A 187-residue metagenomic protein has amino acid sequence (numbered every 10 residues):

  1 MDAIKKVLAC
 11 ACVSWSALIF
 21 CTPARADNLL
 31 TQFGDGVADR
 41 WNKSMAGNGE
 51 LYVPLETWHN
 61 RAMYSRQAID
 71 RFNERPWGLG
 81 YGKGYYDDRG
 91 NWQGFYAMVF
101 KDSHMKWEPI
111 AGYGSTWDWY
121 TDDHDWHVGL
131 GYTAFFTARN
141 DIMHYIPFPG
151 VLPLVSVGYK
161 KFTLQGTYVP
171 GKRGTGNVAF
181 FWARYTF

Functional and structural regions predicted by a protein language model:
M1-W41, M45: Cleavable N-terminal export/targeting peptides
A26-K83: Short glycine/proline- and aromatic-enriched beta-strand/turn motifs that initiate or cap beta-hairpins
A38-N48, Y86-W92, W119-V128: Short loop/turn motifs that connect adjacent beta-strands in outer-membrane beta-barrel proteins
G49, R75-L79, Q93, W107-Y113 (+3 more regions): Hydrophobic, lipid-facing positions within transmembrane beta-strands of outer-membrane proteins
V53, L79-K83, A97, A111-W117 (+3 more regions): Residues on the lipid-exposed face of transmembrane beta-strands in outer-membrane beta-barrel proteins
T57-H59, G176-F187: Outer-membrane beta-barrel "beta-signal"
F72-N73, R89, V99-I110, F136-F148 (+1 more regions): Solvent-exposed loop/turn segments connecting transmembrane beta-strands in outer-membrane beta-barrel proteins
Y86-Q93, V157, K161-G166: Repeated loop/turn-to-beta-strand initiation elements of outer-membrane beta-barrel proteins
